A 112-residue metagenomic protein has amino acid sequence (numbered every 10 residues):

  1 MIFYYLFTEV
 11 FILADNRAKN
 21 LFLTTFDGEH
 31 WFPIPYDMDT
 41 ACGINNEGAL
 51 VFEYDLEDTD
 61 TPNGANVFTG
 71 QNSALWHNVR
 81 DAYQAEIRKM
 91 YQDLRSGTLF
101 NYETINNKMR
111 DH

Functional and structural regions predicted by a protein language model:
M1-H112: Catalytic-core segments of enzymes that bind and process phosphorylated/nucleotide-bearing substrates
